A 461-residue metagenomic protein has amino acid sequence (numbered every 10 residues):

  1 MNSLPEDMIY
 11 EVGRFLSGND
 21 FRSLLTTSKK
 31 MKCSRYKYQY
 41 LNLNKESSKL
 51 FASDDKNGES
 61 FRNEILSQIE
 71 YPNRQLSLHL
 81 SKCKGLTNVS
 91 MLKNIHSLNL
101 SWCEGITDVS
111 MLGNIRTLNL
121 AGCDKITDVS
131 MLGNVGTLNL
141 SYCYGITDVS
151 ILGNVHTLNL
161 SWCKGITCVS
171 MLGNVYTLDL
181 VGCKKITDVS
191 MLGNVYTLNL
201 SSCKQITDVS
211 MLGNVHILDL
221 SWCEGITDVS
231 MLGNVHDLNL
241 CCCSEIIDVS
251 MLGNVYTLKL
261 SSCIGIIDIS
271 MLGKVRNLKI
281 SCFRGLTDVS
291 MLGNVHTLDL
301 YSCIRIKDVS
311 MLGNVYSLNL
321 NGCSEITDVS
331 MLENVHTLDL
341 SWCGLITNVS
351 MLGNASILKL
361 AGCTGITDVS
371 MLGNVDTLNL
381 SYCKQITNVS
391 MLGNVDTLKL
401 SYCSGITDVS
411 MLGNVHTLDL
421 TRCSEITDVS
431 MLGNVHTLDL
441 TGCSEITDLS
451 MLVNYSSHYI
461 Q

Functional and structural regions predicted by a protein language model:
M1-K30: N-terminal Skp1-binding subsegment of the F-box domain
S23, N63, C83, C103 (+29 more regions): Generic signature of intrinsically disordered, low-complexity, basic-rich segments and short cationic peptides
C33-S101: LRR N-terminal entry segment and analogous cap-like coil->beta motifs
L43-S48, L78-G85, N99-G105, N119-K125 (+17 more regions): Concave beta-strand-loop units of leucine-rich repeat
K56, I95-L98, I115-L118, V135-L138 (+16 more regions): Active-site regions of enzymes building and remodeling cell-envelope glycoconjugates
E59, E64-L66, V149, I166-L172 (+4 more regions): Intrinsically disordered, low-complexity linker/propeptide segments enriched in Ser/Thr/Gly/Pro and acidic residues
V89-N94, V109-N114, V129-N134, V149-N154 (+15 more regions): A structural signal for leucine-rich repeat
